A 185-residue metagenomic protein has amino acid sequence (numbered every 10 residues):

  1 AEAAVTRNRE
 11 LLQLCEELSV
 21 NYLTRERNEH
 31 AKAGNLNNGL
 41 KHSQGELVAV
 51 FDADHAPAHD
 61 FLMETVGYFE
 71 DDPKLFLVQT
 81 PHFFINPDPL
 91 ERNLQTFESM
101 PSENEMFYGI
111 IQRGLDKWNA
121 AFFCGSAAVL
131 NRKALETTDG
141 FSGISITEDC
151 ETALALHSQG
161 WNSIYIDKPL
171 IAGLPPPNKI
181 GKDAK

Functional and structural regions predicted by a protein language model:
A1-L11, R27-N28: A conserved acidic beta->alpha catalytic loop
Q13-S19, L23-E46, H59-I146, E151 (+3 more regions): Long helical/loop segments within the catalytic core of UDP-sugar-dependent glycosyltransferases, especially the large
S163: Hydrophobic anchor at the start of a short beta-strand that flanks the dinucleotide cofactor-binding loop
